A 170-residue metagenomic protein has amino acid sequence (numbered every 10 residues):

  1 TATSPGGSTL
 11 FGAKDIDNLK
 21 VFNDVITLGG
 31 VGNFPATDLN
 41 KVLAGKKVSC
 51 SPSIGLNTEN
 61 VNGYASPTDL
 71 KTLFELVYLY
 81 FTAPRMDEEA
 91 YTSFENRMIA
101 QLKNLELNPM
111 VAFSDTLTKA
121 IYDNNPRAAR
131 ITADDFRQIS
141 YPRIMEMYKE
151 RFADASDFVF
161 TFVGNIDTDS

Functional and structural regions predicted by a protein language model:
T1-T27, V31-A83, E95-K103, N108-Q138 (+1 more regions): M16 family metallopeptidases and their MPP-like homologs
N125, Y141-S170: Non-catalytic, conformational "gating/processing" segments within enzyme and secreted inhibitor domains
